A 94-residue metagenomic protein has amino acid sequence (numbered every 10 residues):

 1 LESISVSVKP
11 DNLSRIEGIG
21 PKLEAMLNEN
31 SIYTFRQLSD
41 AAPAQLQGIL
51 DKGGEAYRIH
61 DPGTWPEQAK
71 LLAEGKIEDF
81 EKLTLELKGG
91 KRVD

Functional and structural regions predicted by a protein language model:
L1-E17, P21-D94: C-terminal extensions
